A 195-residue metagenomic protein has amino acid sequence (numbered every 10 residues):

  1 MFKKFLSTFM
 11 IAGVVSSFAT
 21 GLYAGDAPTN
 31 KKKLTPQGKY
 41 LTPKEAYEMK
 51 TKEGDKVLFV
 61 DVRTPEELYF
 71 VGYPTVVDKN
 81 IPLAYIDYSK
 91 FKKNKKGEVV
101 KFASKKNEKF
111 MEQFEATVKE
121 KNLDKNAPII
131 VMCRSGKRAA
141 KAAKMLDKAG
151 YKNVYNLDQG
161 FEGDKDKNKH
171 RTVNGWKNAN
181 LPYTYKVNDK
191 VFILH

Functional and structural regions predicted by a protein language model:
F2-F5, G21-K44, M49-E53, Y69-P128 (+1 more regions): Rhodanese-like catalytic fold shared by cysteine-dependent sulfurtransferases and DSP/PTP-type phosphatases
F9-S17, G21: Bacterial N-terminal signal peptides
L58-R63, I81: Short hydrophobic beta-strand that contains or immediately precedes a catalytic carboxylate
E66: Glycine-rich nucleotide phosphate-binding loop and flanking beta-alpha elements of Rossmann-like dinucleotide-binding
M132: Short, surface-exposed ligand- or partner-binding patches at beta-edge/loop junctions that are enriched in aromatics
G136: Conserved G/P- and acidic residue-centered "switch" motifs that form tight phosphate/ATP-binding loops in soluble
